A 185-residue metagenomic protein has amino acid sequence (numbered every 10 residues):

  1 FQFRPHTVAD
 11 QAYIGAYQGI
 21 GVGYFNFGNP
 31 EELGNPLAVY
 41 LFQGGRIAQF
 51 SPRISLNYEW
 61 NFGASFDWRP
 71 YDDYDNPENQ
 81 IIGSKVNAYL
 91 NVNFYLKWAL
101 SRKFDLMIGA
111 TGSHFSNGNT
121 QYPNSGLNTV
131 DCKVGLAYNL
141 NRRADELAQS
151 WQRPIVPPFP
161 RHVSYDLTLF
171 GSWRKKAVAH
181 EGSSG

Functional and structural regions predicted by a protein language model:
F1, I14, L33-V39, S84-L90 (+4 more regions): Residues that define the transmembrane beta-barrel architecture of outer-membrane proteins
F1-R4, D131-K133, A137-N141, L147-S184: Short glycine/proline- and aromatic-enriched beta-strand/turn motifs that initiate or cap beta-hairpins
F3, V22-G28, F62-P70, G112-S116 (+2 more regions): Transmembrane beta-strands of outer-membrane beta-barrel pores
H6, Y13-F66, G185: Gram-negative (and chloroplast) outer-membrane scaffold detector with strong preference for beta-barrel transmembrane
H6-A9, W98-L106, R142-E146: Repeated loop/turn-to-beta-strand initiation elements of outer-membrane beta-barrel proteins
A12-Q18, P52-Y58, R102-L106, N128-C132 (+1 more regions): Outer-envelope beta-barrel architecture signal
Q18-I20, Y58-F62, F94, I108-A110 (+2 more regions): Membrane-embedded beta-strand positions of outer-membrane beta-barrel proteins
F27-P30, N76-I82, N117-N124, A177-S183: Extracellular loop and loop/strand-boundary signature of outer-membrane beta-barrel proteins
